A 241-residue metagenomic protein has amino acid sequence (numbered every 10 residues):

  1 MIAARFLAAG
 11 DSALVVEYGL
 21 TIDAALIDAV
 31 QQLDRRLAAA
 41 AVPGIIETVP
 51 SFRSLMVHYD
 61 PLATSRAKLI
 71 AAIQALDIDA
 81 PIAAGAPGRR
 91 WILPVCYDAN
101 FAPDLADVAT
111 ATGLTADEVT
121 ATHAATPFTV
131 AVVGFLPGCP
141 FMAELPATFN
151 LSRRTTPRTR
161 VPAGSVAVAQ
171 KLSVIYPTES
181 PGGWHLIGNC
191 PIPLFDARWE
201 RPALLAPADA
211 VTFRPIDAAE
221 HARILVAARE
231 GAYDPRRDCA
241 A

Functional and structural regions predicted by a protein language model:
M1-A241: Glycine-rich active-site loops that engage anionic ligands at enzyme catalytic sites
